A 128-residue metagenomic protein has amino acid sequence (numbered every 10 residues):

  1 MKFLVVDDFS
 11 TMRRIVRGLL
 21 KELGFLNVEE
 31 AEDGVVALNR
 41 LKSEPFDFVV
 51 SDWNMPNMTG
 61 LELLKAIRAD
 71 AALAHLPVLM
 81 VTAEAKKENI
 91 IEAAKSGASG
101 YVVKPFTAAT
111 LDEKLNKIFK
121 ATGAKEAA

Functional and structural regions predicted by a protein language model:
S10-E29: Two-component/phosphorelay signaling modules centered on CheY-like receiver
R17-G18, E62, A85-G100: Alpha4 helix (beta4-alpha4-beta5 surface) of REC/receiver domains from two-component response regulators
E30-N39, G60: Helix N-cap/capping motif at the beta->alpha junctions
N39, L61-A74: Short amphipathic alpha-helix used as the core "switch/output" element in two-component signaling
E44-V50: Active-site beta3 strand of CheY-like receiver
M55: Receiver (REC) domain active-site loop signature in two-component systems and cognate sites in sensor histidine kinases
F106-L115: C-terminal output helix
